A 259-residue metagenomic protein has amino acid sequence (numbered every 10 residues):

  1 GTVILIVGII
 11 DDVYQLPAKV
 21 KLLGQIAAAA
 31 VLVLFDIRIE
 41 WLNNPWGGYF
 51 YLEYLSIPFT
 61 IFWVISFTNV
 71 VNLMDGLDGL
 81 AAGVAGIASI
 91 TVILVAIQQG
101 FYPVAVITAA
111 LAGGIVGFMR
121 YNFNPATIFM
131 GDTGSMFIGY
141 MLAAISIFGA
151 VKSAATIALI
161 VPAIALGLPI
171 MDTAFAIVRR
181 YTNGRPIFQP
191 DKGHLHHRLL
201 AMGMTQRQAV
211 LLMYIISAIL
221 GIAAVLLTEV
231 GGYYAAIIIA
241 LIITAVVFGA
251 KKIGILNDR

Functional and structural regions predicted by a protein language model:
G1-I6, A81-R259: Alpha-helical transmembrane segments
G1-Q25, L32: Hydrophobic alpha-helical hairpins/lids featuring a short glycine-rich hinge
L5-I9, A30-R38, Y54, N69: Mid-bilayer segments of alpha-helical transmembrane spans in multi-pass integral membrane proteins that mediate
I10-L16, L34-G47: Transmembrane alpha-helix boundary signature
L22-A27, I239-L241: Hydrophobic mid-bilayer segments of alpha-helices in multi-pass membrane transport proteins, especially secondary
W46-P58: Short aromatic-rich membrane-water interface segments that cap or initiate transmembrane helices in multi-pass membrane
L55-V71, L80-A81: Function-critical hydrophobic alpha-helical transmembrane segments in multi-pass membrane proteins
